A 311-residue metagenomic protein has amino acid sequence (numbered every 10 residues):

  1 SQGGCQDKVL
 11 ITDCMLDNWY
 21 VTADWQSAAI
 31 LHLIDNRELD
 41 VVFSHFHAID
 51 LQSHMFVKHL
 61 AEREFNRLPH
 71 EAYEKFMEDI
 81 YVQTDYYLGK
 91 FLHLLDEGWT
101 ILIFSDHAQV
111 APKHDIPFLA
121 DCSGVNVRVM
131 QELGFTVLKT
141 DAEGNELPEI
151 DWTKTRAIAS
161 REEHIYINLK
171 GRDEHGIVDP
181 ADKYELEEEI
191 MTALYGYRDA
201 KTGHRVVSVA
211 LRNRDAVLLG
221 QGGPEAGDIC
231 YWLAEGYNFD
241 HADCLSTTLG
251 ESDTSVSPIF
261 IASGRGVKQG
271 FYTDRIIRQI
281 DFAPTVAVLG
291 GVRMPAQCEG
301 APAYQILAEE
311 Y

Functional and structural regions predicted by a protein language model:
S1-L39, I49-H54, I165, P302-I306: Active-site-proximal alpha/beta segments of enzymes that process anionic O-linked groups
S1-M15, E64-A72, L169-E174, I261-Q269: Short glycine/proline-rich turn/loop motifs
G3-M15, Y86-A242: Secreted, luminal/periplasmic, and some membrane-associated catalytic domains that remodel anionic oxygen-ester
L31-H32, L39-H45, G98-L102, H164 (+2 more regions): Beta-sheet entry/capping signal
L31-Y86, I116-P117, E162, K170-A181: Active-site His/acidic residue clusters
I34, L219-L245, E251, P258-A303 (+1 more regions): C-terminal substrate/ligand-recognition segments
H47-L51, H59, A108-V110, K170-D173 (+3 more regions): Short, solvent-exposed loop/turn segments at secondary-structure junctions
D79-V82, V137-E163, G176-E188, E251-V256 (+2 more regions): A short beta-strand-to-alpha-helix junction
